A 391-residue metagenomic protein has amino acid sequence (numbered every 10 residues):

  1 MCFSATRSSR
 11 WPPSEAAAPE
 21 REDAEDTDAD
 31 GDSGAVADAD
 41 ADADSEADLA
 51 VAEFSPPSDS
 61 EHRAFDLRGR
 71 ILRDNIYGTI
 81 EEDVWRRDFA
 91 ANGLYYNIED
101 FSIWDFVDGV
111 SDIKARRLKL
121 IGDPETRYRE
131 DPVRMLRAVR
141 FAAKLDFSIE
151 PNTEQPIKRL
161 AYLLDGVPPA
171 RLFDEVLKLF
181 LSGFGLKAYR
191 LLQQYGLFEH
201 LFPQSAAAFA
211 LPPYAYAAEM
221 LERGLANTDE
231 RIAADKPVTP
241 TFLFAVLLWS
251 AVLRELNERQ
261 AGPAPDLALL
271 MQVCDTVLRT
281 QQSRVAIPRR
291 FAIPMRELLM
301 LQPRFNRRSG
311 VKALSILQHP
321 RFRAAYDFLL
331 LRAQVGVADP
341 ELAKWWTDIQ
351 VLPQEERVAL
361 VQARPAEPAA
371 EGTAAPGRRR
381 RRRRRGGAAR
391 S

Functional and structural regions predicted by a protein language model:
M1-S391: Catalytic cores of the polymerase beta-like nucleotidyltransferase superfamily and closely associated nucleotide
